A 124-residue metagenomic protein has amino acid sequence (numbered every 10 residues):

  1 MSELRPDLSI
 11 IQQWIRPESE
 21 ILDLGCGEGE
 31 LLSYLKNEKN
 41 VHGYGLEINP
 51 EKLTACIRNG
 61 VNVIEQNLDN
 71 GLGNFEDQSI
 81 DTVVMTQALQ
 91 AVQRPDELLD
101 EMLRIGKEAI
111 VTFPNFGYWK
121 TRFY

Functional and structural regions predicted by a protein language model:
S2-E18: Conserved alpha-helix/loop element of class I SAM-dependent methyltransferases that forms part of the SAM/SAH-binding
G25-G27: Class I SAM-dependent methyltransferase "Motif I" SAM/SAH-binding loop
G29-S33: Glycine-rich SAM-binding Motif I of class I
Y34-G71: Class I SAM-dependent methyltransferase SAM/SAH-binding core
G71-D77: Short conserved loop adjoining the S-adenosyl-L-methionine
T82-Q93: A short SAM/SAH-binding and catalytic strip from SAM-dependent methyltransferases
D96-I110: A short glycine-rich, Lys/Arg-flanked "PGG" loop and its adjoining helix->strand segment in the class I
V111-Y124: Conserved class I S-adenosyl-L-methionine
